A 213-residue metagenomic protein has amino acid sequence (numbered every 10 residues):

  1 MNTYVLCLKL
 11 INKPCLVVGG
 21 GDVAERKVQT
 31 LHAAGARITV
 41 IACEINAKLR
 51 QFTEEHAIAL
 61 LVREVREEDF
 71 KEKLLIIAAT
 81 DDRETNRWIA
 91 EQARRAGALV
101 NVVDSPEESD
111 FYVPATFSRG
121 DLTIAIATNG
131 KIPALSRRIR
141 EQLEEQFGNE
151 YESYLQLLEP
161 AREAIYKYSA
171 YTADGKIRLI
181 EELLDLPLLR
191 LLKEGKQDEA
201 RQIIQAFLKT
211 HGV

Functional and structural regions predicted by a protein language model:
M1-F52: Hydrophobic, well-ordered beta-alpha structural blocks that scaffold small-molecule cofactor pockets
D22-V23, E84, G130: Residue-level detector of alpha-helix initiation sites
A42, L60-E64, D104: Short loop/edge segments at beta-strand edges and connector loops that shape dinucleotide/nucleotide cofactor-binding
Q51-K71: Glycine-rich, highly charged phosphate/nucleotide-binding loops
L75-D81, N86-Y112: ADP-ribose/adenylate-binding Rossmann-like module
V102-E152: E1/E1-like adenylate-forming module used to activate ubiquitin-like modifiers and sulfur-carrier proteins
G130-V213: An accessory alpha-helical subdomain
